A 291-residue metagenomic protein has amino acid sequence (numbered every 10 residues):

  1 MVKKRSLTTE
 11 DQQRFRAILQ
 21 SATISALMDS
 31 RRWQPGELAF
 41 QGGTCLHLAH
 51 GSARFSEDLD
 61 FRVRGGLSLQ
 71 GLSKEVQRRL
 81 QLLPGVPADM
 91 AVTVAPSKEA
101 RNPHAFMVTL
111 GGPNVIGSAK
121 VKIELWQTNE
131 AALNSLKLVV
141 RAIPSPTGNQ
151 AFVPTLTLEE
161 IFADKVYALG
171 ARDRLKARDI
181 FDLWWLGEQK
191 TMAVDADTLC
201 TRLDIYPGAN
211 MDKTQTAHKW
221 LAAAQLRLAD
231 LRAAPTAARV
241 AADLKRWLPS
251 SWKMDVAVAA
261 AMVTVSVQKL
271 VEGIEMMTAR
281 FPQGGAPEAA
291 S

Functional and structural regions predicted by a protein language model:
M1-L38, A49-A53, R64-S291: Structured mid-to-C-terminal alpha-helical surface segments
F40-T44: Glycine-rich beta-strand-to-loop/alpha-helix junction loops that act as flexible
S56: Anion-coordinating catalytic cores for phosphoryl-, nucleotidyl-, and glycosidic chemistry
L59-F61: Structural signature of FAD isoalloxazine-binding scaffolds in flavoprotein oxidoreductases
